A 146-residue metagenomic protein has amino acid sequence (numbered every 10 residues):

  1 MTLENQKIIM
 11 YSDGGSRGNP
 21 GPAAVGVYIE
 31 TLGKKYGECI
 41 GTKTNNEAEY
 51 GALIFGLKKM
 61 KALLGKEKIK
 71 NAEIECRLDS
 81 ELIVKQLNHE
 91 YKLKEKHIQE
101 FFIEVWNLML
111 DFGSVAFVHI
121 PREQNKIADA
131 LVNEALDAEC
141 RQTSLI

Functional and structural regions predicted by a protein language model:
M1-K7, C140-I146: Short, Lys/Arg-enriched, disordered terminal segments
T2-E47, G51, K58-K61: RNase H-like nuclease fold core
G15-N19, I54-L145: RNase H catalytic domain
